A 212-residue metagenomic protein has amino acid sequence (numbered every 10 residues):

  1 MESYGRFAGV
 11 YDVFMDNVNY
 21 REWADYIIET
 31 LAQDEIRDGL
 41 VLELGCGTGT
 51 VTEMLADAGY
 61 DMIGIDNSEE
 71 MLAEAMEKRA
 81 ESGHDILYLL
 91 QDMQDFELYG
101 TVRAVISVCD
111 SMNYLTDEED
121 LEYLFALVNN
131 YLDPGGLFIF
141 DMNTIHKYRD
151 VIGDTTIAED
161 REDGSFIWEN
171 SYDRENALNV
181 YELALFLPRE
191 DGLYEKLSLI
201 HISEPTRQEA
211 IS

Functional and structural regions predicted by a protein language model:
M1-R37: Conserved class I S-adenosyl-L-methionine
D38-G45: Conserved class I S-adenosyl-L-methionine
L42, T50-D95: Class I SAM-dependent methyltransferase SAM/SAH-binding core
E97-A104: A short acidic, Gly/Pro-enriched loop at the edge of an enzyme's catalytic core that lines a small-molecule cofactor
V108-D110: Residues lining the SAM
E122-P134: A short glycine-rich, Lys/Arg-flanked "PGG" loop and its adjoining helix->strand segment in the class I
I139-S203: SAM-dependent methyltransferase
I200-S212: Single conserved hydrophobic/aromatic residue that forms the stacking wall/gate of nucleotide- or nucleobase-binding
